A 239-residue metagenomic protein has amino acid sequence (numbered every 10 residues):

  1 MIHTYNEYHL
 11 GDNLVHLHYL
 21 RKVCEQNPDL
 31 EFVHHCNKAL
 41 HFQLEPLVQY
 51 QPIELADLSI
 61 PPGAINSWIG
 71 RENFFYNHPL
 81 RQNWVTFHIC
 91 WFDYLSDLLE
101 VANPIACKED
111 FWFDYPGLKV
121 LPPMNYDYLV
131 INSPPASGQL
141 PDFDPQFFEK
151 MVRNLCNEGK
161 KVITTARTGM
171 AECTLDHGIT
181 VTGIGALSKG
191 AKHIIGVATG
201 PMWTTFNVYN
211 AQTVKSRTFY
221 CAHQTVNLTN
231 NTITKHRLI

Functional and structural regions predicted by a protein language model:
M1-H3, D127, H193-I195: Structural motif
M1-H88, G183-A186, P201-T204, A211: Active-site and donor-binding regions of nucleotide-sugar-utilizing enzymes
H3-T4, H34, I131, T164 (+1 more regions): Structural beta-sheet core signal
N13-L14, P141-T234: Donor-binding and catalytic core of enzymes assembling or modifying cell-surface/extracellular glycoconjugates
L47-Q51, I60-I65, Y126, G159 (+2 more regions): Short, well-ordered alpha-helix to beta-strand connector turns
Y50-D57, D176-G178, I233-I239: Short acidic-hydrophobic, aromatic-tinged amphipathic segments that line or gate anion-handling sites
W68, I131, G196: Redox-cofactor binding/interface segments in oxidoreductases and associated redox assembly factors
H78-D142: Mid-sequence helix-capping/hinge segment at a functional interface
